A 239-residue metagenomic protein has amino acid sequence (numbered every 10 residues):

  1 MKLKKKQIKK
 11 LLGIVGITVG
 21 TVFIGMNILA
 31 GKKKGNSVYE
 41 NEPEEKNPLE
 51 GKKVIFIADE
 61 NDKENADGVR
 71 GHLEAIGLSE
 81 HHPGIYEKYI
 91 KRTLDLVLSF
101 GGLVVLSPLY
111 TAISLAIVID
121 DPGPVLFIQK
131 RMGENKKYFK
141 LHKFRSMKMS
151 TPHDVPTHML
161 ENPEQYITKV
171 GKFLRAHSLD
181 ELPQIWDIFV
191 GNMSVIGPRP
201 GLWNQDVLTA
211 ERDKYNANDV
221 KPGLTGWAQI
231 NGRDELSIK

Functional and structural regions predicted by a protein language model:
K2-V15: Membrane-penetrating hydrophobic segments
V15-P48, H82-S150, D187: A hydrophobic, helix-centered structural microdomain
E40-E87, G226: Flexible, Lys/Arg-rich cytosolic regulatory linkers and terminal tails that connect or flank
D59-R70, E74, F127-Y166, T225-K239: Short, glycine-rich, amphipathic interfacial segments at transmembrane boundaries or analogous
G102, G123, G133-K136, V155-P156 (+5 more regions): Glycine-centered flexibility sites
V104-S107, H177-D180, R233: Residue-level signal for short amphipathic helical patches enriched in basic/charged and nearby hydrophobic residues
I113, I128, P156, I196-P198 (+2 more regions): Short, hydrophobic secondary-structure boundary micro-motifs
L160-K221: A short, structured surface patch at a secondary-structure boundary
